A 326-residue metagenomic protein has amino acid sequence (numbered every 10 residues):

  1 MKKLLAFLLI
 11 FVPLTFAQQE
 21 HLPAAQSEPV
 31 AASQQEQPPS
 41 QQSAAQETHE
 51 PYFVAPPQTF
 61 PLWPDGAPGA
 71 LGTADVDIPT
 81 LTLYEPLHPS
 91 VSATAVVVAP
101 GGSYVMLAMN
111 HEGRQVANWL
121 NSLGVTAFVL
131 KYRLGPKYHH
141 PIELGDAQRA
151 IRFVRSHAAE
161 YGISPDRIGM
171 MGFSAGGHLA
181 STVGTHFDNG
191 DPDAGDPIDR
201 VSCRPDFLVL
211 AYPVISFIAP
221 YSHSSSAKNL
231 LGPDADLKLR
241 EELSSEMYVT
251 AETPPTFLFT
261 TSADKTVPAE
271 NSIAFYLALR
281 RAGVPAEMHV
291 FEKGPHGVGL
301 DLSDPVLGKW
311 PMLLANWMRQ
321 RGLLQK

Functional and structural regions predicted by a protein language model:
P39-V91: N-terminal cap/lid segment of alpha/beta-hydrolase-fold proteins
Y84, F259, A269-K326: C-terminal catalytic histidine-bearing segment of alpha/beta-hydrolase fold enzymes
S92-G102: Short beta-strand element of the alpha/beta-hydrolase
P100-V105, S262: Active-site glycine-rich loops that stabilize anionic/oxyanionic intermediates across multiple enzyme folds
A108-N110, R114-V116, L130-P165, L302-K309: Catalytic nucleophile-loop/oxyanion-hole region of alpha/beta-hydrolase and closely related hydrolase-like folds
R149-S226, R240-E241, S245: Primarily recognizes the serine-hydrolase "nucleophile elbow" in alpha/beta-hydrolase and SGNH/GDSL folds
F217, A263-V267: Acidic catalytic loop of the alpha/beta-hydrolase fold
E252, L258-T260, D264: Short beta-strand/loop motif that positions the catalytic acidic residue of the alpha/beta-hydrolase fold
